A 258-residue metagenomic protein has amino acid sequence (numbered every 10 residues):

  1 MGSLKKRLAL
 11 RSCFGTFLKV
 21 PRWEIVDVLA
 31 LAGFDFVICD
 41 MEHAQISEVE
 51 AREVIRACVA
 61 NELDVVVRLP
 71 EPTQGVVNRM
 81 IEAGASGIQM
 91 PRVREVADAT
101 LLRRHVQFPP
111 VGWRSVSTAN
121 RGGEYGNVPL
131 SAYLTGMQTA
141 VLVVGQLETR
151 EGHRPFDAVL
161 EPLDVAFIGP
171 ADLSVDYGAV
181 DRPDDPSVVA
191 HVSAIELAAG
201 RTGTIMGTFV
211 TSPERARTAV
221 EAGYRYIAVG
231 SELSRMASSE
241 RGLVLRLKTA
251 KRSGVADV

Functional and structural regions predicted by a protein language model:
M1-F17, N127-T139, S193-I195, G200-R201 (+1 more regions): N-terminal amphipathic alpha-helix/helix-capping segment at the start of soluble metabolic enzymes
M1-P72, R104, V143, L160-P162: Conserved N-terminal beta1-alpha1 strand-loop-helix module at the mouth
G2, S231-R235, S239-V258: Extended, intrinsically disordered, low-complexity segments
S12-L18, V37-C39, V65-R68, I88-M90 (+4 more regions): Hydrophobic faces of well-ordered beta-strands that scaffold small-molecule active sites in alpha/beta enzyme cores
D27, L31, V67, P72-S86 (+4 more regions): Catalytic cores of alpha/beta
E48-E82, R104-G112, G136-Q138, D184-G207 (+1 more regions): Alpha-helix-loop-beta-strand connector modules within alpha/beta enzyme cores
G75, A85-P162, P170-V175, K248-K251 (+1 more regions): Conserved anion-binding
I168-S187: Glycine/Thr-rich beta-alpha phosphate-binding loop at enzyme active sites
